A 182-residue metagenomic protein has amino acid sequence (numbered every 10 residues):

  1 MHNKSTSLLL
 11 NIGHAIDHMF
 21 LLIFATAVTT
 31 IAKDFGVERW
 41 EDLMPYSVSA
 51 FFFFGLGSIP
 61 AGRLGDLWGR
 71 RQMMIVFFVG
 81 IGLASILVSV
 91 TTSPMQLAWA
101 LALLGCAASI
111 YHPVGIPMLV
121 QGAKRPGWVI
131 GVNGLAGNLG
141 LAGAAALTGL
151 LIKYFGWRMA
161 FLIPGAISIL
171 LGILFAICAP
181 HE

Functional and structural regions predicted by a protein language model:
T6-V37: Extracytoplasmic
H18, L22, G105-P113, A142: Small-residue-rich segments within alpha-helical transmembrane domains of MFS-like 12-TM solute carriers
L22, A50-I59, L141-A142: Residue-level signature of mid-helix packing/kink "hotspots" within the transmembrane helices of 12-pass Major
A27-G55: Extracellular/periplasmic helix-loop-helix junction of adjacent transmembrane segments in MFS-like secondary
L56-T92: Conserved MFS/SLC helix-loop-helix module at the cytosolic interface between two early adjacent transmembrane helices
V90-A100: Helix-loop junctions at membrane interfaces in 12-TM secondary transporters
A100-G137: Cytoplasmic helix-loop-helix junction between adjacent transmembrane helices in 12-TM secondary transporters
N133-H181: Helix-loop-helix hairpin linking two adjacent transmembrane segments in secondary transporters
